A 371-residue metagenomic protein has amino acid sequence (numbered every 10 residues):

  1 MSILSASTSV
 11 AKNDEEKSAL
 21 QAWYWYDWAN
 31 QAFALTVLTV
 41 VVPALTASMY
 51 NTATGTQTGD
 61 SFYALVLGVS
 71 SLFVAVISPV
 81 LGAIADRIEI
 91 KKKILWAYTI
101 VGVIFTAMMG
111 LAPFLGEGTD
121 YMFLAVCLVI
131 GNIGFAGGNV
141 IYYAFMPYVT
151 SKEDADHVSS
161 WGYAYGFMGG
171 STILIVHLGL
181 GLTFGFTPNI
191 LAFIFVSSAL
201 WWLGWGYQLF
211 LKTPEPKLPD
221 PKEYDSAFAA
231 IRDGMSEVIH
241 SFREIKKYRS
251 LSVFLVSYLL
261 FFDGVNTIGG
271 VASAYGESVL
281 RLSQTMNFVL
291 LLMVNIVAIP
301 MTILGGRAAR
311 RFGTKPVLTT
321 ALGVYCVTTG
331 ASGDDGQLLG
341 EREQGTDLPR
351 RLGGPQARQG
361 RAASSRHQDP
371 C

Functional and structural regions predicted by a protein language model:
S2-Q21, E215-L255, V279: Juxtamembrane intracellular "pre-TM" segments in multi-pass secondary transporters
N13-Y50, K246-I268, T346: Pair of pore-lining "gating" transmembrane helices in MFS-fold secondary transporters
V37-D60, G270-L290: Short amphipathic helix-loop junctions that connect adjacent transmembrane helices in Major Facilitator Superfamily/SLC
V74-I90, P300-T314: Helix-to-loop junctions at the C-terminal end of transmembrane segments in multipass secondary transporters
K93-M108, P316-A331: Structural signature of the two symmetry-related core transmembrane helices
T99-V101, F105-M108, A112, E117-G138 (+1 more regions): Hydrophobic core of transmembrane alpha-helices in multi-pass small-molecule transporters, especially MFS/SLC-type
H157-L180: Glycine-rich segments within core transmembrane alpha-helices of 12-TM secondary carriers
I173-L182, A199-P219: C-terminal membrane-cytosol helix-exit motif in multi-pass small-molecule transporters
